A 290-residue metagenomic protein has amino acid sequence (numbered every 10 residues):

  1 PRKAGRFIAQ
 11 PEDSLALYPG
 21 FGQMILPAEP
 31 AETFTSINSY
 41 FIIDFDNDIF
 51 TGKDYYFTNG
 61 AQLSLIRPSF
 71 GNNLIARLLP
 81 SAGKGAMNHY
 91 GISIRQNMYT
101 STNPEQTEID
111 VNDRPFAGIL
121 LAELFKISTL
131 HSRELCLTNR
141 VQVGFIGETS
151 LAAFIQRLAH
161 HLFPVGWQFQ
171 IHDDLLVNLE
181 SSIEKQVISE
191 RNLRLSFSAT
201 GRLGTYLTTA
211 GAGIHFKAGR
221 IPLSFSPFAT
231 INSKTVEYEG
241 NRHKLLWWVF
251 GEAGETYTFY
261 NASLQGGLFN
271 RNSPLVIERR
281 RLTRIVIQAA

Functional and structural regions predicted by a protein language model:
P1-T33: Cleavable N-terminal export/targeting peptides
I25-N38, S69-N88, L130-T138, V187-L195 (+1 more regions): Short loop/turn motifs that connect adjacent beta-strands in outer-membrane beta-barrel proteins
T33-R77: N-terminal ordered "arm"
Y40-I49, I75-L79, L193-L203, I277: Transmembrane beta-strand segments that form the barrel wall of outer-membrane beta-barrel proteins
I43, A61-R67, I94, A122-S128 (+6 more regions): Residues on the lipid-exposed face of transmembrane beta-strands in outer-membrane beta-barrel proteins
Y55-A61, N88, F116-L120, L137 (+4 more regions): Residues that define the transmembrane beta-barrel architecture of outer-membrane proteins
G83-A153: Long, hydrophobic/aromatic-enriched structural stretches that serve as scaffold segments
T102-E105, P222-A290: Outer membrane beta-barrel transmembrane domains
